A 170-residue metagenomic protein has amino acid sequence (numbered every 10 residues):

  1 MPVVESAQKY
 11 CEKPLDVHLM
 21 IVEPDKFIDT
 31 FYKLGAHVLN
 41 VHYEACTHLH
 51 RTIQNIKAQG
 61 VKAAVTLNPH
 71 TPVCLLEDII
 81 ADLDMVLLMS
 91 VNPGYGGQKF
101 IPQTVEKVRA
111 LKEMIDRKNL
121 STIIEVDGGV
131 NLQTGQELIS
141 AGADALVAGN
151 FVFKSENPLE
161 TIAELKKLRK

Functional and structural regions predicted by a protein language model:
M1, I21-D25, C46-H50, H70-V73 (+3 more regions): Structural motif corresponding to alpha-helix initiation and N-cap regions
M1-K9: Glycine-rich, positively charged N-terminal anion/phosphate-binding segment
P2, K99-E106, F153, N157-E160: Alpha-helix N-cap and loop-to-helix initiation/capping positions
Y10, P14, K26-T30, A36-I123: Conserved anion-binding
F31, V86, L111, D127 (+3 more regions): Conserved, mostly hydrophobic/aromatic
I56, I139, F151-K170: C-terminal helical cap(s) of enzyme catalytic domains, especially alpha/beta-barrels
G129-A141: Acidic, divalent-metal-coordinating active-site segment for phosphoryl/phosphodiester hydrolysis, typified by short
